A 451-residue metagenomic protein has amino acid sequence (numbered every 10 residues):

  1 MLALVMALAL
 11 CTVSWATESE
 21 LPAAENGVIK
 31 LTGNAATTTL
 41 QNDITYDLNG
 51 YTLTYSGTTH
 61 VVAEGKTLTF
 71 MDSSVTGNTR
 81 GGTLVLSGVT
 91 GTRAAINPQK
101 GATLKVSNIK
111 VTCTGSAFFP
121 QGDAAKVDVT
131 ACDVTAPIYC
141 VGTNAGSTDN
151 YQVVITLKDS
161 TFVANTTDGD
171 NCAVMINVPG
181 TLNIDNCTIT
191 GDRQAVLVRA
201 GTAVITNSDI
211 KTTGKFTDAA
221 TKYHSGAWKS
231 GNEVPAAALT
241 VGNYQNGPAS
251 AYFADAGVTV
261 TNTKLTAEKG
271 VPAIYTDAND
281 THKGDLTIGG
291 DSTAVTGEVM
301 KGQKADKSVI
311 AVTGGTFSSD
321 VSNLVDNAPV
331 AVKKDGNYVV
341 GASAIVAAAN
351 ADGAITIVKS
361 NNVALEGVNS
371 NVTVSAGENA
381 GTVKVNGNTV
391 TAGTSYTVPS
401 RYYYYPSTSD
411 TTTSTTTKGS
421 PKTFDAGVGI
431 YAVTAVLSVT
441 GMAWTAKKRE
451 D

Functional and structural regions predicted by a protein language model:
M1-A16, E450-D451: Sec-dependent, cleavable N-terminal signal peptides
W15-N26, W228-S230, A254-G257, T261-G270 (+2 more regions): Extracellular/surface-exposed low-complexity segments
L21-N26, T39-Q41, A63-E64, G122 (+3 more regions): Flexible, charged surface loops at secondary-structure boundaries
N26, D43, G65-T67, G101 (+5 more regions): Tight coil/turn sites that cap or link beta-strands
N26-T58, G91, C113, A136 (+4 more regions): N-terminal extracellular ligand-recognition/capping segment immediately after the signal peptide
T39-T45, V61-V85, T92-T114, F119-I138 (+6 more regions): Surface-exposed loop/turn motifs in large extracellular/passenger domains
P421-V433: Juxtamembrane/start-of-transmembrane alpha-helix segments at the extracytoplasmic/lumenal side of membrane anchors
S438-D451: C-terminal membrane-anchoring or membrane-association module
